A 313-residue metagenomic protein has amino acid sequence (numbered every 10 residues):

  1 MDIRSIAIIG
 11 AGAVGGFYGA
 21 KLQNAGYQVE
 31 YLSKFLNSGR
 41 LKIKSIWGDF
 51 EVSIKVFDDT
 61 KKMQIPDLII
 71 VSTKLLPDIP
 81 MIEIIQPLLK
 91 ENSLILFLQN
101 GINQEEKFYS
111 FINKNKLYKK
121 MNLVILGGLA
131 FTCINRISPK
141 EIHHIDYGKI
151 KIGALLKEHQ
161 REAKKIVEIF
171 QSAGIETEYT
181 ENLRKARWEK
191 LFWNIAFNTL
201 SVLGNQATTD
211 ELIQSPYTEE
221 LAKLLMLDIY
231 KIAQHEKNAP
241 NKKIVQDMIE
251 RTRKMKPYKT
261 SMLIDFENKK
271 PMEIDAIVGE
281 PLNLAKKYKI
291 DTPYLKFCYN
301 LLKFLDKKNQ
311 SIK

Functional and structural regions predicted by a protein language model:
M1-I54: NAD(P)+-binding Rossmann beta1-loop-alpha1 motif at the extreme N-terminus of oxidoreductases
D2, Q171-S172, E220-K313: NAD(P)-dependent Rossmann-like dehydrogenase/reductase catalytic/cofactor-binding core
Y18, D49-E141: Rossmann-like NAD(P)(H) cofactor-binding subdomain of soluble oxidoreductases
Y31-K34, I152, L282: Short internal beta-strands
N37-K42, Q104-E106, Q160-E162: Short, charged/polar "capping" segments at the starts of alpha-helices and the immediately preceding loops
L88, K116-V124, P139-A196, L200-K242: Internal alpha-helical scaffold of NAD(P)-dependent oxidoreductase catalytic cores
